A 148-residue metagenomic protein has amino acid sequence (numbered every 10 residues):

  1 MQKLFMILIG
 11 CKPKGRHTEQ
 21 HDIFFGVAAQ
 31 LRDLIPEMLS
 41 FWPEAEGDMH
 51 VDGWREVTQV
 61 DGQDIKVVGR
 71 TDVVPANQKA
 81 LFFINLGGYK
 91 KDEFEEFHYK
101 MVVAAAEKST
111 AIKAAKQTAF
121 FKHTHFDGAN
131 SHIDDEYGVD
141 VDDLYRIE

Functional and structural regions predicted by a protein language model:
M1-E19, P75-E96: Short aromatic-glycine-(Arg/Gly/Cys) micro-motifs in beta-strand/loop hairpins
K3-M6, L31-I35, Q59-K66, K79-F83: A short linear-motif detector with a strong N-terminal bias
I7-I9, I23, I35, I65 (+4 more regions): Weak global preference for isoleucine
R16-D52, E93-H132: Extended intrinsically disordered, low-complexity coil regions enriched in Ser, Thr, Gly, Ala and often Pro
W42-K79, F121-E148: Short, mixed-charge low-complexity intrinsically disordered segments
